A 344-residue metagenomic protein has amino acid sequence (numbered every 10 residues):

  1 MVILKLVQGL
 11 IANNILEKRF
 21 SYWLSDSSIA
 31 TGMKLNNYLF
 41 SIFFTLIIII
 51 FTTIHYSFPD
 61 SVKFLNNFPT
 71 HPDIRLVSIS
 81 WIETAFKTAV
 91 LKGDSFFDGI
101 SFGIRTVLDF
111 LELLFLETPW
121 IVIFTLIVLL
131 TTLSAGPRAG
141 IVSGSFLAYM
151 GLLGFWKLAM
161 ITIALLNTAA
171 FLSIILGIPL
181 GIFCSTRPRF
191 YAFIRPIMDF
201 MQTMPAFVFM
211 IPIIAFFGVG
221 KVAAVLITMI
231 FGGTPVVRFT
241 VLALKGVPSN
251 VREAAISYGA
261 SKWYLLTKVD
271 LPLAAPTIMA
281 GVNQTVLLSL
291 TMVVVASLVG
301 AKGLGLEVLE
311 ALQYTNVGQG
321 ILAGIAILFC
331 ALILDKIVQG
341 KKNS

Functional and structural regions predicted by a protein language model:
M1, I121-L129, S143-A148, V208-P212 (+1 more regions): Hydrophobic, membrane-inserted alpha-helices
V2-Y56: Transmembrane helix recognition focused on a "late"/terminal membrane span
L4-L10, L153, F231-R238, I327-D335: Alpha-helical transmembrane segments of multi-pass membrane proteins
K18-S25, F102, T106-L113, F146-M150 (+9 more regions): Short amphipathic alpha-helical coupling elements at transmembrane boundaries
N67-W120: Interfacial loop/helix-cap signal at membrane boundaries in integral membrane proteins
I127-S134, F146-K157, A169-M198: Transmembrane-helix boundary motif in ABC transporter permease subunits
L165-T168, L172-I178, I182-S185, R195-G232: Generic hydrophobic transmembrane alpha-helix motif, especially the helices
L226-I230, P248, K262-A296, G318-L334 (+1 more regions): Transmembrane alpha-helices
